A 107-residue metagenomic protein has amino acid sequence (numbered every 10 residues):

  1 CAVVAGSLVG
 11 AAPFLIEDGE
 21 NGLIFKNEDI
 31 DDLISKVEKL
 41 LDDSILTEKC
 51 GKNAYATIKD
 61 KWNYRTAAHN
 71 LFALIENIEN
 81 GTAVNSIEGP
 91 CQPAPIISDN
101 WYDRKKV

Functional and structural regions predicted by a protein language model:
A2-G6, I16: Short hydrophobic beta-strand element within catalytic cores of glycosyltransferases and related nucleotide-activated
V4, L23-K26, L41, I58: A structural signal for hydrophobic residues in beta-strands of small regulatory alpha/beta folds
L8-G10: Short, polar loop motifs at secondary-structure junctions
P13-E38, I45-K49: Change "using UDP/GDP/dTDP sugars" to "using nucleotide sugars
D32, K39, L46-D60, A67-N70 (+1 more regions): A short, well-ordered alpha-helix in the C-terminal region of glycosyltransferases
Y64-V107: C-terminal alpha-helical cap of glycosyltransferases
